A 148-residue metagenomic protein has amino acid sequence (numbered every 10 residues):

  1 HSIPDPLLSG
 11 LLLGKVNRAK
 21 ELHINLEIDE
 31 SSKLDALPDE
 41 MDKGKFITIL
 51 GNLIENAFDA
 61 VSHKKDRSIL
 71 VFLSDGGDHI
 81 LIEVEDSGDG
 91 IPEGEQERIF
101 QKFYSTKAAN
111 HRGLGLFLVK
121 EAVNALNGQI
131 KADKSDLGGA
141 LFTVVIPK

Functional and structural regions predicted by a protein language model:
S2-L22: Short beta-to-alpha transition helix within the HATPase_c
S68-D78: Short beta-strand/loop element within the Bergerat-fold HATPase_c
H79, G90, S135-T143: Glycine-rich nucleotide-binding loop
D86: Acidic ATP/Mg2+-coordinating residue in the GHKL
I91-F103: Short conserved segment of the HATPase_c
N110-L118: Glycine-rich phosphate-binding loop
V123-N124: Detector for a conserved hydrophobic position within an alpha-helical segment of the HATPase_c
